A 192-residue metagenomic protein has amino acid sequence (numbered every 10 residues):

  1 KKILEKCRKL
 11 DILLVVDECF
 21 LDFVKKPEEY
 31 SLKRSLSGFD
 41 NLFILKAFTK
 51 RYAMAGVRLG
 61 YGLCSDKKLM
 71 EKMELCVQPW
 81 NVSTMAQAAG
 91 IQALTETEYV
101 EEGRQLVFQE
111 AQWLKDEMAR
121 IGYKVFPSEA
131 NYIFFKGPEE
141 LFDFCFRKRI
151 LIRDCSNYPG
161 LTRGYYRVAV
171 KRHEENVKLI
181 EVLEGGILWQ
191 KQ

Functional and structural regions predicted by a protein language model:
K1-L14, E18-R51: Active-site pre-lysine segment of PLP-dependent enzymes
K2-E5, R34, K68, Q109 (+3 more regions): Alpha-helical scaffolding segments of alpha/beta enzyme cores, especially the outer helices of TIM-barrel or partial
N41-F126: PLP-dependent aminotransferase class I/II
C64, F135-G137, V170-R172: Short beta-strand-to-loop capping motifs
Q112-K136, S156-R163: Conserved small-domain helix->loop->beta segment predominantly found in fold-type I
R147, N157-Q192: PLP-dependent enzyme catalytic core of the Aspartate aminotransferase-like
